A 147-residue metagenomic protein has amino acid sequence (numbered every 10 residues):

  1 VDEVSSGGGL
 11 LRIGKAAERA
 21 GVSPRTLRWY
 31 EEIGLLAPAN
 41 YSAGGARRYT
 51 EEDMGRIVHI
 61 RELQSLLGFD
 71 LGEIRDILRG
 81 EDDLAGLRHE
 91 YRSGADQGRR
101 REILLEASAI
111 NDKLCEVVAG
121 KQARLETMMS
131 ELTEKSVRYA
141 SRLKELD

Functional and structural regions predicted by a protein language model:
V1-R12, E18, E51-D147: Arg/Lys-rich, alpha-helical DNA-contact motif
G8, G14-K15, R28, A39: N-terminal hydrophobic or amphipathic segments with adjacent small-residue motifs that include Sec signal peptides
A16-A17, L27-Y30, Y49: Append "Primarily bacterial transcriptional regulators
S23-T26, D70: Short coil turns linking two alpha-helices in DNA-binding domains
Y30, A43, I77: Residue-level "edge-of-site" marker
L36-G44: Beta-hairpin "wing" of winged helix-turn-helix
G44-E51: Minor-groove-contacting beta-hairpin "wing" of winged helix-turn-helix DNA-binding domains
